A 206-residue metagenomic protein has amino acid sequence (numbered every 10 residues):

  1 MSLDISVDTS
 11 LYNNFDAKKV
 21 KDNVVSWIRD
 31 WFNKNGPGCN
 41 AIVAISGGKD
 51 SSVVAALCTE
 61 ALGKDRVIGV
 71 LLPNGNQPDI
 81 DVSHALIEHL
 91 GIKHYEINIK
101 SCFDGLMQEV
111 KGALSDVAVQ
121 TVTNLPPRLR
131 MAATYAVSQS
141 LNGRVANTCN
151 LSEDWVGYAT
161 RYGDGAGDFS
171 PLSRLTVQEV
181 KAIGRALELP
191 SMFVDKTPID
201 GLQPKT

Functional and structural regions predicted by a protein language model:
M1-A159: ATP-dependent adenylation/nucleotidyltransferase module used to activate substrates
E88, V122-R130, G143-T206: Catalytic subdomain that performs nucleotidyl-dependent activation
